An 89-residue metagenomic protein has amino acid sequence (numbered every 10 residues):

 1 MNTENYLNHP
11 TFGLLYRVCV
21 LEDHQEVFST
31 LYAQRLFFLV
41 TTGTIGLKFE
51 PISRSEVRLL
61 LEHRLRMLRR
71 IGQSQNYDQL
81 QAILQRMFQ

Functional and structural regions predicted by a protein language model:
M1-E56: Long, non-catalytic architectural segments outside compact domain cores
S53-Q89: Short, compact, well-ordered microdomains
